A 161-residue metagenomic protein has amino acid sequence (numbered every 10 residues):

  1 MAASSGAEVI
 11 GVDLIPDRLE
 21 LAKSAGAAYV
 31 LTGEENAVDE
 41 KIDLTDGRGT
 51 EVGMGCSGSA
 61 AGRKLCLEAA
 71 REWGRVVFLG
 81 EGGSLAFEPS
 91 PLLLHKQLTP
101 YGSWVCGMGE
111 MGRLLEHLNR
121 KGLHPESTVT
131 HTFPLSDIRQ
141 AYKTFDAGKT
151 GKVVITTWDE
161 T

Functional and structural regions predicted by a protein language model:
M1-E35: Mid-domain Rossmann-like dinucleotide-binding core that forms the NAD(H)/NADP(H) cofactor-binding site
P16, K64, M108-T161: C-terminal hydrophobic helical "lid"/dimerization subdomain of Rossmann-like NAD(P)H-dependent oxidoreductases
A27, D46-T50, P125: Local beta-strand N-terminus motif with an aromatic residue
G33, G58, P134-D137: Short loop/turn segments at beta->alpha junctions
N36-G47: Short amphipathic alpha-helix with an adjacent loop that forms part of the alpha/beta core around
E51-M54, V77: N-terminal Rossmann-like NAD(P) cofactor-binding module of classical short-chain dehydrogenase/reductase
S59-R120, T157-T161: Glycine-rich phosphate-binding loop and adjacent beta-alpha segment of Rossmann(oid) nucleotide-cofactor-binding
